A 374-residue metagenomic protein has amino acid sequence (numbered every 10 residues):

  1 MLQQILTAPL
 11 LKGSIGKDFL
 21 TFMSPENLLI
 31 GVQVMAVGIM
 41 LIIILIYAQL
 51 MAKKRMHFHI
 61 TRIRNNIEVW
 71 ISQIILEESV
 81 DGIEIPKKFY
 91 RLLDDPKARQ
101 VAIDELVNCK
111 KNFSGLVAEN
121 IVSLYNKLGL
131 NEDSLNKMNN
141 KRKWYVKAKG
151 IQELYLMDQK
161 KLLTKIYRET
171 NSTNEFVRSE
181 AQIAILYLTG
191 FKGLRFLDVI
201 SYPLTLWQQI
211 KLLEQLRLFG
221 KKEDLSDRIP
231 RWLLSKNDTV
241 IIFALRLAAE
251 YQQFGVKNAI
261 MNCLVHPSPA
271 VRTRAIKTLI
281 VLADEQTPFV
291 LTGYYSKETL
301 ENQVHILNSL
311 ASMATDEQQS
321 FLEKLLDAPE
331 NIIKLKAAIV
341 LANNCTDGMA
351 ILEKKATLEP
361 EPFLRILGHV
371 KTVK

Functional and structural regions predicted by a protein language model:
M1-T61: N-terminal signal-anchor transmembrane alpha helix of single-pass membrane proteins, serving as the membrane-anchoring
Y47-K53, Y167-S179, I183-Q209, E214-L218 (+1 more regions): Long, contiguous interaction/recruitment modules in multidomain scaffold/adaptor proteins
Y47-R142: N-terminal topogenic membrane-targeting module
Y90, Q100-D104, Y125-N139, Q159-T170 (+7 more regions): Amphipathic alpha-helical scaffolding segments comprising HEAT/armadillo-like alpha-solenoid repeats
R91, N108, N112-Y125, K147-M157 (+10 more regions): Structural detector for internal amphipathic alpha-helices that build alpha-solenoid repeat scaffolds
R142-K143, T173-V177, L204-Q208, K236-D238 (+4 more regions): Short inter-helical turns and helix N-cap capping residues of alpha-solenoid HEAT/ARM repeat scaffolds
L326-P329, V340: Small/polar glycine-rich anion-binding or flexible loop at a beta-alpha turn
